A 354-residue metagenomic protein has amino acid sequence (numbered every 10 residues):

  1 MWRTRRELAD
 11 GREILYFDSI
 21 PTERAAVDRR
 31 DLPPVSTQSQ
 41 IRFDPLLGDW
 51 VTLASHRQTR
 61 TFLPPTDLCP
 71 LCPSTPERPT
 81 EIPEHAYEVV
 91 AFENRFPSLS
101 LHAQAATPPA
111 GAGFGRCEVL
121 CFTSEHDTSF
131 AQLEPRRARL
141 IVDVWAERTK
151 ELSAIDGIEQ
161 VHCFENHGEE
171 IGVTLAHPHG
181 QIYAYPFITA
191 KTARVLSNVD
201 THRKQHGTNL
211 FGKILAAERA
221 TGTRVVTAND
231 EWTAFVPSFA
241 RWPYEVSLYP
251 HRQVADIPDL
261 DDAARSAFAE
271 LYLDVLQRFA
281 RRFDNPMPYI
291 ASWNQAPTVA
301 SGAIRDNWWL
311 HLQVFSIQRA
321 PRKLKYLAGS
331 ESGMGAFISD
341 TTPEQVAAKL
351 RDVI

Functional and structural regions predicted by a protein language model:
M1-I354: HIT superfamily nucleotide-processing domains
